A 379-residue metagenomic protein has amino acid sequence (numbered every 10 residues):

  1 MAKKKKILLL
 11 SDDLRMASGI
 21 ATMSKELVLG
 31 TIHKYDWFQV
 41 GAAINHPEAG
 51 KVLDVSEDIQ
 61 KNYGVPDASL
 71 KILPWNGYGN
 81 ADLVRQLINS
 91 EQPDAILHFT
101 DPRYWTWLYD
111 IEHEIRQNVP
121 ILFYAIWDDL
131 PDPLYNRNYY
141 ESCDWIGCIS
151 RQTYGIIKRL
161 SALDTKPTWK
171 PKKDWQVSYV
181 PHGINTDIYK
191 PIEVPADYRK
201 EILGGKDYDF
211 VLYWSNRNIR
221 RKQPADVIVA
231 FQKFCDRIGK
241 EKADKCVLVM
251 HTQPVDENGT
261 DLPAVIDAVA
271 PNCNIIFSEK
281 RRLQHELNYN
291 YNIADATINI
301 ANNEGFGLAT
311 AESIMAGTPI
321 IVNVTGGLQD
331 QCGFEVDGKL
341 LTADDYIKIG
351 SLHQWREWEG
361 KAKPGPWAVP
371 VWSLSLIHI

Functional and structural regions predicted by a protein language model:
M1-E57, E91: N-terminal subdomain of nucleotide-sugar transferases
L9, G205-K222, I228-F231, L248-V249: Conserved donor-binding/catalytic core segment of Leloir-type glycosyltransferases
Q152, G183: Carbohydrate-associated surface elements
L163, Y189-G205: A short helix/loop element that forms part of the nucleotide-sugar donor recognition site in Leloir-type
G259-R281, H285: Nucleotide-activated donor-binding/catalytic signature segment of Leloir-type glycosyltransferases, i.e., the conserved
N302: Aromatic "clamp/platform" in nucleotide-sugar-dependent glycosyltransferases that forms part of the donor/acceptor
P319-V322, K339-K348: Short hydrophobic beta-strand element within catalytic cores of glycosyltransferases and related nucleotide-activated
I377-I379: Conserved small/polar residues in nucleotide/adenosyl-binding loops
